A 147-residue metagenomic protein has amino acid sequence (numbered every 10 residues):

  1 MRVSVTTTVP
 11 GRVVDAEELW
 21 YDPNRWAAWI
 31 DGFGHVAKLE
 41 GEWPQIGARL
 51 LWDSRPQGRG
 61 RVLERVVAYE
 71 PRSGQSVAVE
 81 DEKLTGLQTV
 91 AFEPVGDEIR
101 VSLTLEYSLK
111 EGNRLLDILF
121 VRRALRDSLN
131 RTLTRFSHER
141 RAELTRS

Functional and structural regions predicted by a protein language model:
M1-E42: Hydrophobic ligand-binding cavity/cleft-lining segments
P10, Y69-P71, V95: Structural motif
G11, P56-G58, Y107-E111: Beta-strand elements of well-folded, non-transmembrane domains
R25, G32-H35, R65, D117 (+1 more regions): Residue-level recognition of specific faces of alpha-helices
G32, V62, D97: Residue-level signal for beta-strand positions within conserved beta-sheet cores that form or flank
A37-L87, R100, R131-S147: Glycine-rich portal/gate segments that line the openings of hydrophobic small-molecule binding cavities
A78-R131, S147: Beta-strand/loop substructures that line and gate deep hydrophobic ligand-binding cavities in soluble
